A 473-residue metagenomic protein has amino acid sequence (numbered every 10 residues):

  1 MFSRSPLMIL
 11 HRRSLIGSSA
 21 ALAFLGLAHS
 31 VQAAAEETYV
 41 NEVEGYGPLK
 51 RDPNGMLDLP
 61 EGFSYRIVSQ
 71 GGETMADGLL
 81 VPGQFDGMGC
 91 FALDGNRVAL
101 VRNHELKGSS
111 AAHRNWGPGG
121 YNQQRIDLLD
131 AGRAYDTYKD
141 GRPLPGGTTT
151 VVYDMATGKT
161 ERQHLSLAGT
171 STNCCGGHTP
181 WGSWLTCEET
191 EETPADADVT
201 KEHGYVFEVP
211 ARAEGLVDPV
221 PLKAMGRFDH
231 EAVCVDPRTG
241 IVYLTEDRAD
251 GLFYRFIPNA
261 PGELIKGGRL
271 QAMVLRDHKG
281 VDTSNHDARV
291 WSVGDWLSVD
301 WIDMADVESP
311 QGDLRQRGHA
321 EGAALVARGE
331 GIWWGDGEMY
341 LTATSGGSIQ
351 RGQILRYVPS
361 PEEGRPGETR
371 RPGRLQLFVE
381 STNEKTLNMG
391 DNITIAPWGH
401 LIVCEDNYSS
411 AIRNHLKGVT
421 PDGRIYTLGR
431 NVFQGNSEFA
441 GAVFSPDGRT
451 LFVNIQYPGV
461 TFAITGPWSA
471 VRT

Functional and structural regions predicted by a protein language model:
M1-L10: N-terminal secretory signal peptides
M8, L27-E61, Y65: C-terminal segment of N-terminal export signals and the immediately downstream linker at the start of the mature
L10-L25: N-terminal export leaders
P53-G71, L79, D154-L167, V209-D229 (+4 more regions): Blade-edge beta-strand/turn elements of extracellular beta-propeller and related beta-sheet repeat scaffolds
L79-C90, T170-W181, R227-G240, E321-D336 (+2 more regions): Beta-rich, blade/repeat-based domains predominating in secreted/periplasmic proteins but also intracellular
G147-D154, K201-R212, I257, I354-P359 (+1 more regions): Beta-propeller blade signature
T344, E384-P421: Loop/turn-rich, solvent-exposed surfaces of beta-rich toroidal or solenoidal domains
V443-T473: Blade-level signature of beta-propeller repeat domains, shared across WD40, Kelch, NHL, RCC1 and BNR/Asp-box propellers
